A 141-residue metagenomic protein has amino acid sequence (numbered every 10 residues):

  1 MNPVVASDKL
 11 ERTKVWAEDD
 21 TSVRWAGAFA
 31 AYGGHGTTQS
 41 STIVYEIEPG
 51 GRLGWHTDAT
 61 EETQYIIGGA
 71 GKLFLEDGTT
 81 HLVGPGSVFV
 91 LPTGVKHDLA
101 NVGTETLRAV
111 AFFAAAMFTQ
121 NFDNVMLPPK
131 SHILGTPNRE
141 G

Functional and structural regions predicted by a protein language model:
M1-Q39, N124-G141: A short, N-terminal "cap"/entry segment at the start of jelly-roll beta-barrel domains of the cupin/DSBH fold
A26-A30, S41-D58, T93: Conserved short histidine dyad/triad with adjacent acidic residue
T42-Y45, T63, G86-S87, H97: Hydrophobic/aromatic beta-strand elements that line small-molecule binding cavities or substrate pockets in beta-rich
V44-E48, D58-L73, F112-A115: Short, conserved beta-strand element in jelly-roll/cupin
P49-G51, A59-T60, T79, V95-K96 (+1 more regions): A generic "binding-loop/recognition-motif" signal
L53-W55, L73-F74, L91, H97-G103 (+1 more regions): Short beta-strand His + acidic residue motifs that chelate non-heme Fe in jelly-roll/DSBH and cupin folds
T63, V90, E105-Q120: A short hydrophobic beta-strand segment most commonly corresponding to one strand of the jelly-roll/cupin
D77-T93: Short acidic-glycine-tyrosine-enriched beta hairpin
